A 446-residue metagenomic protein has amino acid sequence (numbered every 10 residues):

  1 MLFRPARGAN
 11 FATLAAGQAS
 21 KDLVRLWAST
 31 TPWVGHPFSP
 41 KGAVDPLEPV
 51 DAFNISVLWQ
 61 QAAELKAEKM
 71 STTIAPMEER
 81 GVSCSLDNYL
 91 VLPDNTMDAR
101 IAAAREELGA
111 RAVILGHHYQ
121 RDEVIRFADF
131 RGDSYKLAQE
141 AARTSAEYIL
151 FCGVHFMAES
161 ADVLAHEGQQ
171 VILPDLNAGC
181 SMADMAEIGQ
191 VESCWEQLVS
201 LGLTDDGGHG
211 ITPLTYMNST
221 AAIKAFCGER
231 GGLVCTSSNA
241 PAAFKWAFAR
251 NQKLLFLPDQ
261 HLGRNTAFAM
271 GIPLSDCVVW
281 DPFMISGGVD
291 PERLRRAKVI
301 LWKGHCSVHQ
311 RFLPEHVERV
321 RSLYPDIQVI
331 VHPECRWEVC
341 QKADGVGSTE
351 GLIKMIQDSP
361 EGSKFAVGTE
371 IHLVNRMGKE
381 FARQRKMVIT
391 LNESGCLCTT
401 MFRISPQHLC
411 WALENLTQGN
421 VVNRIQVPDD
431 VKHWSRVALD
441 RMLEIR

Functional and structural regions predicted by a protein language model:
M1-A28, W33: N-terminal mitochondrial targeting presequence
P5, T13, P40-K41, I55: Generic detector of N-terminal low-structure segments
A6, Q18, K41, L47-V50: Short linear motifs centered on Gly/Pro in flexible linkers and helix caps
Q18, H36, Q60-Q61: Low-complexity, intrinsically disordered or signal/transmembrane-proximal segments
D22, V34, P40, E64: Alpha-helical and His/Cys-centered functional microenvironments
L47-V367, H372-R446: Active-site loop-to-helix "anion-binding N-cap" substructures in soluble metabolic enzymes
